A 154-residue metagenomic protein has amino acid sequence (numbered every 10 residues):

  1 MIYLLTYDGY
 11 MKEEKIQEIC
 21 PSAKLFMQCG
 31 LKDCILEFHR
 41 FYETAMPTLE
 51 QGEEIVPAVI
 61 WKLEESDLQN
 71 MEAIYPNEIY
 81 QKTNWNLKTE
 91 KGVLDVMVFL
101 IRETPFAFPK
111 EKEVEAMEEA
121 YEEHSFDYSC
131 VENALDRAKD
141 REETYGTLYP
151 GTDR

Functional and structural regions predicted by a protein language model:
M1-R154: Glycine-aromatic micro-motifs
